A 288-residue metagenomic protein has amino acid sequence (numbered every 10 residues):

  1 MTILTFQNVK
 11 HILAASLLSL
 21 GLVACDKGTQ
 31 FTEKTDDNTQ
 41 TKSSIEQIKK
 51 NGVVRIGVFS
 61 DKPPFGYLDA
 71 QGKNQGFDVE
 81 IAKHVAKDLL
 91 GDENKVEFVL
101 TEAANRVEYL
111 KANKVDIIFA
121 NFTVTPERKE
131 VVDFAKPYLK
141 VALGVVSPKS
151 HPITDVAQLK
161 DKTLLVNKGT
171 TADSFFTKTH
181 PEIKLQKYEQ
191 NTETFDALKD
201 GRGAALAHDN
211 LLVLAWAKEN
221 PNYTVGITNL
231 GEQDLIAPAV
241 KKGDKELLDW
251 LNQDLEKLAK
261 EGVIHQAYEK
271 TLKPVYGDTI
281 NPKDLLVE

Functional and structural regions predicted by a protein language model:
G21-A24: C-terminal motif of bacterial Sec signal peptides marking the signal peptidase cleavage site
D26-K34, E80, H84, D88 (+3 more regions): Extended ligand-binding regions for polar small-molecule ligands
G28-T35, T39, K49, S174-Y188 (+2 more regions): Ligand-binding clefts/hinges and TM-proximal coupling segments of bilobed small-molecule sensing domains
E33-I118: Extracytoplasmic small-molecule ligand-binding "clamshell" domains of the periplasmic binding protein/Venus flytrap
T41, V96-E108, H151, Q186-D196 (+2 more regions): Short helix-initiation/N-cap motifs at beta->coil->alpha
S60, L139-S147, N210, L214-L255 (+1 more regions): Periplasmic-binding protein-like
K83, K95-Q158: Acidic, polar ligand-binding/catalytic clefts
N105, F122-E130, F175-K178, T192 (+1 more regions): A ligand-binding cleft/hinge motif common to bilobed small-molecule-binding domains
